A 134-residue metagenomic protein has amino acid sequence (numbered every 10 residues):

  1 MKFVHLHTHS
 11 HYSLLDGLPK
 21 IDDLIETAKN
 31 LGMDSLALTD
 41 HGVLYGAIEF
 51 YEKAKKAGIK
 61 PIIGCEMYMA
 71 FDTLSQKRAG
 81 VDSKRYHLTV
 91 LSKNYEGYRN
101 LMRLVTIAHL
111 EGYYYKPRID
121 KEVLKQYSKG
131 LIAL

Functional and structural regions predicted by a protein language model:
M1-L134: Phosphodiester-processing cores and adjacent nucleic acid-binding clamps
